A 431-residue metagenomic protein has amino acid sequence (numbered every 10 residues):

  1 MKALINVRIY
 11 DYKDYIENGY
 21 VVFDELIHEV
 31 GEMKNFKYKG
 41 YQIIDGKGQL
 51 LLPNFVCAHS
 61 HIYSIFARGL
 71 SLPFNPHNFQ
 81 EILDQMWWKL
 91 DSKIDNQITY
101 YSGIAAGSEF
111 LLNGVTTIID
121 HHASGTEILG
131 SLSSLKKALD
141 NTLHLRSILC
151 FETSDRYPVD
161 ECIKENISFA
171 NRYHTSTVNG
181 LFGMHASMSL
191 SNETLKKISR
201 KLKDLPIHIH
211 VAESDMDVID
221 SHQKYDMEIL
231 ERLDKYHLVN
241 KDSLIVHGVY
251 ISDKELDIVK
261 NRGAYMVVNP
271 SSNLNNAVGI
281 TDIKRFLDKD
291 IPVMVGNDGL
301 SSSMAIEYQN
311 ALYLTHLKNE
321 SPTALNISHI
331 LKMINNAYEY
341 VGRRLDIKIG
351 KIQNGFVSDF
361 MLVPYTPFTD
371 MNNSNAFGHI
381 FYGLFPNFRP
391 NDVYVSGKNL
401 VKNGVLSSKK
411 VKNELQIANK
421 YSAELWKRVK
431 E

Functional and structural regions predicted by a protein language model:
M1-Y38, Q49-L51: N-terminal metal-binding scaffold of metallo-dependent hydrolase/deaminase domains
K2-N6, K37-I82, Q97, I104 (+1 more regions): Replace "His-x-His-based motif
V7, V357-S408, K412: C-terminal cap of metal-dependent C-N hydrolases
V22, L70-H121, T126-H144, K164-H174 (+1 more regions): Alpha-helical scaffold segments that flank or form the walls of functional sites
F66-T99, D215-N240, G263-Y265, N310-I330: Active-site gating loops and adjacent loop-to-helix segments of metal-dependent hydrolytic enzymes
G103-F110, Y265, N273-N275, K318-F377: C-terminal helical cap
E127-G248: Metal-coordinating catalytic core of metallo-dependent amide/deamination hydrolases
I207-S214, V267, N276-G279, K284-N310 (+1 more regions): Short acidic/histidine-rich active-site segments
